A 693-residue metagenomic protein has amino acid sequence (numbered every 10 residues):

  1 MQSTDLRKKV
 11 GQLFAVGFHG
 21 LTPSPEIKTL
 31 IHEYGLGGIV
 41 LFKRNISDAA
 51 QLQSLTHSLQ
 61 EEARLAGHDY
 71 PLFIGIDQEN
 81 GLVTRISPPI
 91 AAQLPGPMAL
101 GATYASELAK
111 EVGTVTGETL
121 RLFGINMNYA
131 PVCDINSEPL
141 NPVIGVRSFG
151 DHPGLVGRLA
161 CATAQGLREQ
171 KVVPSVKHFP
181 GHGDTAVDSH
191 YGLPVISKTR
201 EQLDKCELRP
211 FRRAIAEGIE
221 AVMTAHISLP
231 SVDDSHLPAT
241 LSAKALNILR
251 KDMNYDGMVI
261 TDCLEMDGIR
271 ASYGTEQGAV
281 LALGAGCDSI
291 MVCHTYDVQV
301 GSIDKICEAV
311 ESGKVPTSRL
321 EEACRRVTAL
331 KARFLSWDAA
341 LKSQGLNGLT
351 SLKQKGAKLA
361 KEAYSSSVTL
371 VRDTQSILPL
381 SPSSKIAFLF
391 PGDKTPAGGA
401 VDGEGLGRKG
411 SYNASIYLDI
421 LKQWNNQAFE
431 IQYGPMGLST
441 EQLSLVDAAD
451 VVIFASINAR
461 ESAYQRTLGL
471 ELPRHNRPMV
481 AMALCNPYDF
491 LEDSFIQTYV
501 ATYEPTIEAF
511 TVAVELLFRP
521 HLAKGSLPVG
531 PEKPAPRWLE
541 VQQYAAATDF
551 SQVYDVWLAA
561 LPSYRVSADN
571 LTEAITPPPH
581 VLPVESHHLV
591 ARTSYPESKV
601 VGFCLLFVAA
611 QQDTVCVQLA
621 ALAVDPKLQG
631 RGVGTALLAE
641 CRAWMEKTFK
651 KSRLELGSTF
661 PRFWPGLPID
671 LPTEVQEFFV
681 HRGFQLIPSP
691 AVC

Functional and structural regions predicted by a protein language model:
M1-Y34, Y273-W538: Preference for extracellular/luminal or secreted protein segments
T4-L6, V16-H19, P23-E26, R44-H68 (+4 more regions): Second-shell residues forming the walls of enzyme active-site clefts
L120, V608-A620, Q629, T648 (+1 more regions): A conserved beta-turn-beta hairpin within the catalytic core of GNAT-like acetyltransferases that forms part
P536-P577, V590-R592, I687-C693: Short amphipathic alpha-helix that is part of the acyltransferase structural core
V566, I575-G602, D613, Q618: A short helix-loop-beta-strand connector motif used in the catalytic cores of GNAT acetyltransferases and, in some
L619-R631, T659-R662: A short, internal acetyl-CoA/4′-phosphopantetheine-binding micro-motif in the GNAT/acyltransferase core
L628, G632-C641: Conserved acetyl-CoA pyrophosphate-binding loop and the N-cap/start of the following alpha-helix in GNAT-like
A639-C693: Acyl-donor-binding surface of acyltransferase catalytic domains
